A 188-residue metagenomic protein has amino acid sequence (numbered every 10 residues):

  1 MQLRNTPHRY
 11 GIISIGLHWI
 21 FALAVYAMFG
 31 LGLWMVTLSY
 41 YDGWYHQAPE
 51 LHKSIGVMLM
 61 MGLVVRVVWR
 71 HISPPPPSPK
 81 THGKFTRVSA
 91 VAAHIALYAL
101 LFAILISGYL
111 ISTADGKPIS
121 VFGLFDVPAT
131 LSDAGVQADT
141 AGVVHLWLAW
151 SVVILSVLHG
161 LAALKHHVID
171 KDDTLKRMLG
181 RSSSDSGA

Functional and structural regions predicted by a protein language model:
M1-A188: Membrane-embedded alpha-helical bundles that constitute the cytochrome b-like, heme-associated redox core of multi-pass
